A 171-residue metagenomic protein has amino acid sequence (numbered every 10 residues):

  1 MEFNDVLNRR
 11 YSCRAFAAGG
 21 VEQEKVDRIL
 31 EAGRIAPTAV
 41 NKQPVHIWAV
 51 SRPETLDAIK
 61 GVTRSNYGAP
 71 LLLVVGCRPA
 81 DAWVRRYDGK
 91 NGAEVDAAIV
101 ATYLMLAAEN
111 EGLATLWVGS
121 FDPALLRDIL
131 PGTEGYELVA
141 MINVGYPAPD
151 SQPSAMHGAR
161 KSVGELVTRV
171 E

Functional and structural regions predicted by a protein language model:
F3-G20, K25, A140-E171: C-terminal helix-cap and adjacent tail motif
A15-F16, H46, A114-W117: Short catalytic-loop micro-motif centered on adjacent basic/acidic residues
K25, R52, R127-D128, E134-G135: Short Asp/Glu-rich motifs
K25-E31, I35-V100: Glycine/small-residue-rich phosphate/adenosyl-binding loop
G33, L73, D81, D88-I129 (+1 more regions): Small-aliphatic-rich amphipathic alpha-helix that forms the alpha element of a beta-alpha
A39-K42, S65-Y67, E109, G132-E134 (+1 more regions): Solvent-exposed alpha-helices and their adjacent loops that cap or buttress functional pockets in soluble metabolic
K42-V45, L113, V139: Short secondary-structure junction motifs
G68-V74, P131-P153: A glycine-rich helix N-cap at a beta->alpha junction
